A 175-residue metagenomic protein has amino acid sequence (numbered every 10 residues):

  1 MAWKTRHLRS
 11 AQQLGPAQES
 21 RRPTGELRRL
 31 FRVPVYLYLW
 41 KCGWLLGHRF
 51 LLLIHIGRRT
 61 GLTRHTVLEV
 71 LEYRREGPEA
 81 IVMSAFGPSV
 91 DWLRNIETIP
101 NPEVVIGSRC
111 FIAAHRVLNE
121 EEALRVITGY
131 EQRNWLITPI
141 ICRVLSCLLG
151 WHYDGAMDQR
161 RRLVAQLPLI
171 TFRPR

Functional and structural regions predicted by a protein language model:
A2-F50, G129-V164: Alpha-helical membrane-targeting segments
W3, E76, F86-G150: Short, structured beta-strand-loop surface elements
E19, H115, A123, D154-R175: Ribonuclease/tRNase effector modules and their secretory precursors
Y38-W44, I56-R59, I81-V82, S89-D91 (+1 more regions): Intrinsically disordered, low-complexity segments enriched in polar/charged residues with Gly/Pro, especially when
H48-A85: Short beta-strand segments
H48-R49, T63, N95-E97, A165: Short solvent-exposed loop/turn micro-motifs enriched in small/polar/acidic residues
F50, I99-N101, L169: Short, acidic/polar N-cap/turn motifs at the starts of alpha helices
